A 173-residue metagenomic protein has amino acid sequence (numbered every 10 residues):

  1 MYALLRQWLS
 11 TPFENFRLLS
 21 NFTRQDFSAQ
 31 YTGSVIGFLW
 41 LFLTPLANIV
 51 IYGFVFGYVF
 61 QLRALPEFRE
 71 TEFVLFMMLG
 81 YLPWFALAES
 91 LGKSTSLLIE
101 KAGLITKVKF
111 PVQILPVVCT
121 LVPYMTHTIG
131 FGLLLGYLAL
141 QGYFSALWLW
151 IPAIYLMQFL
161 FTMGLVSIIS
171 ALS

Functional and structural regions predicted by a protein language model:
M1-S173: Hydrophobic transmembrane alpha-helices and immediately adjacent juxtamembrane helices of multi-pass inner-membrane
